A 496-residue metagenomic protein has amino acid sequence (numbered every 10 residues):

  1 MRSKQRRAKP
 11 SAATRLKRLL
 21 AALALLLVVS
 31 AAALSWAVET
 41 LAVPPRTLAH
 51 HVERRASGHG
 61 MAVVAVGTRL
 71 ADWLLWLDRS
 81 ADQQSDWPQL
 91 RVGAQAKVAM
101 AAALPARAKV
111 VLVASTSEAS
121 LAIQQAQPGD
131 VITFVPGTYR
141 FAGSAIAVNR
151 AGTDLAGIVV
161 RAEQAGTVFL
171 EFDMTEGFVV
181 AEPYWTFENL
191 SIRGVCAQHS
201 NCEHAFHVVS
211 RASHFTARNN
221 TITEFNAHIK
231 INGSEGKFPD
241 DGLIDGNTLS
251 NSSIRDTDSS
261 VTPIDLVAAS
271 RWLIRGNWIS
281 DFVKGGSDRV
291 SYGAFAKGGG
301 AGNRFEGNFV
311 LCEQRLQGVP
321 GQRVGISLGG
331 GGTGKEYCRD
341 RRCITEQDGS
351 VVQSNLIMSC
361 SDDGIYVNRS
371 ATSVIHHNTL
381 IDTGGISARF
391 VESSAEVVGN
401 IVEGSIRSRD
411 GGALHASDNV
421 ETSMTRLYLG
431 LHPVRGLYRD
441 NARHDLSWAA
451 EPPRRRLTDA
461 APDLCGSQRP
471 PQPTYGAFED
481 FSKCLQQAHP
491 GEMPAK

Functional and structural regions predicted by a protein language model:
M1-S3: N-terminal intrinsically disordered, acidic low-complexity segments at the extreme N-terminus
R7-S30: N-terminal Sec-pathway targeting helices
A33-A102, H415-Y428, H432-K496: Surface beta-loop-beta hairpin patches that serve as ligand-binding interfaces in beta-rich domains
A101-F141, A145-A147, D459-P470: Acidic Gly/Asp/Thr-rich repetitive segments characteristic of extracellular carbohydrate-active and adhesion proteins
V113, A122-A126, L170, N400 (+1 more regions): Alpha-helix C-terminal capping segments
R140-G157, E163, V168-E182, R193-F215 (+3 more regions): Glycine- and acidic/polar-rich repeat regions and solenoidal domains
